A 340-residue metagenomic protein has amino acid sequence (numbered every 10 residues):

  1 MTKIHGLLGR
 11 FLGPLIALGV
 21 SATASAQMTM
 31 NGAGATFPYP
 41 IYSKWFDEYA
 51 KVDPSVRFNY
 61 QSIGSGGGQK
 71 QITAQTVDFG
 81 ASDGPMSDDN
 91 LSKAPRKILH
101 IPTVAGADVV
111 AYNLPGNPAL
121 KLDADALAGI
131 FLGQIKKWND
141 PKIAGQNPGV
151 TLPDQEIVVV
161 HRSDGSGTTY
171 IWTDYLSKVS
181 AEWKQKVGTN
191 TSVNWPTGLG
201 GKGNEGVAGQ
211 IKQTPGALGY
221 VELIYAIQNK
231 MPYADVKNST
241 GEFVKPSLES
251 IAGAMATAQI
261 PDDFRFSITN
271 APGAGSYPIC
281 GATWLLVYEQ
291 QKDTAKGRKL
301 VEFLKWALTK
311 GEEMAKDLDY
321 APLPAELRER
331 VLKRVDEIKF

Functional and structural regions predicted by a protein language model:
M1-L8: N-terminal secretory signal peptides that target proteins for export/translocation
T2, A24-S25: N-terminal targeting leaders of exported, membrane, and organelle-targeted proteins
G6, A22-T23, K339-F340: Generic C-terminal helix-cap and adjacent flexible tail
L8-G9, D140: Short coil-to-helix leader/linker segments, especially the first N-terminal amphipathic alpha-helix with its helix
G9-A22: Bacterial N-terminal signal peptides
A26-F340: Flexible loop/hinge segments at secondary-structure junctions
